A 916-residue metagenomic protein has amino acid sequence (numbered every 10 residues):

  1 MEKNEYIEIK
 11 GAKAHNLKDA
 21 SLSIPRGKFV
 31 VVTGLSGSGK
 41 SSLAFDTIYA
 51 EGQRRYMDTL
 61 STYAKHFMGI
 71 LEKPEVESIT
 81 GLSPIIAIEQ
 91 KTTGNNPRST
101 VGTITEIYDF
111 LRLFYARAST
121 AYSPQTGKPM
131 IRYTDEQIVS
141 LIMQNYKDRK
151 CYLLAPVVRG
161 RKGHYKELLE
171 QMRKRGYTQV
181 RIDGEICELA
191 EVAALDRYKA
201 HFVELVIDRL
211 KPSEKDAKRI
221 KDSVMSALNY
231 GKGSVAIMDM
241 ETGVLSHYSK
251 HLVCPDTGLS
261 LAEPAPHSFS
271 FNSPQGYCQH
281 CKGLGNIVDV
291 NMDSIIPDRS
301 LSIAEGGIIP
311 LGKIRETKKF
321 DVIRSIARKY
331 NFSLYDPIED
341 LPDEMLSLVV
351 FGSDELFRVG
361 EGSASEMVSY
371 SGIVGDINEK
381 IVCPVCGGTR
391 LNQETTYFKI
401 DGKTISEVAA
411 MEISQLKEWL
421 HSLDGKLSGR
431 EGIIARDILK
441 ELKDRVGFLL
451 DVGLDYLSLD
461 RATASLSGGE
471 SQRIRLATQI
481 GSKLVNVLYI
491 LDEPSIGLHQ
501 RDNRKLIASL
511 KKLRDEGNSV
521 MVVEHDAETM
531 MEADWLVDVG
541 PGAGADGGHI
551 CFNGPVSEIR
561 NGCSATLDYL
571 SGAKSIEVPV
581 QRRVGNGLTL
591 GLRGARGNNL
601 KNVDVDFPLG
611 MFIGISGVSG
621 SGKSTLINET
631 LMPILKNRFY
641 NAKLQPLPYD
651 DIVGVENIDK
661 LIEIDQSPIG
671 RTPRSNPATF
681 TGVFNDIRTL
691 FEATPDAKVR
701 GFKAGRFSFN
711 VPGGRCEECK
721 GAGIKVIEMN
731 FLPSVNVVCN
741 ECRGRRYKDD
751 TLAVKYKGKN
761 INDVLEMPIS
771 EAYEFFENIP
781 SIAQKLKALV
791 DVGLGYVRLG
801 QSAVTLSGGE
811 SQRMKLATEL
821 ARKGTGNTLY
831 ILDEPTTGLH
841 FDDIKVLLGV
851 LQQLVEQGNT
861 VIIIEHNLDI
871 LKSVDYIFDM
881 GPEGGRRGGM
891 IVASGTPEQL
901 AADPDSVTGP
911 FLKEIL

Functional and structural regions predicted by a protein language model:
M1-L916: Conserved phosphate-binding elements of NTP-dependent enzyme cores
